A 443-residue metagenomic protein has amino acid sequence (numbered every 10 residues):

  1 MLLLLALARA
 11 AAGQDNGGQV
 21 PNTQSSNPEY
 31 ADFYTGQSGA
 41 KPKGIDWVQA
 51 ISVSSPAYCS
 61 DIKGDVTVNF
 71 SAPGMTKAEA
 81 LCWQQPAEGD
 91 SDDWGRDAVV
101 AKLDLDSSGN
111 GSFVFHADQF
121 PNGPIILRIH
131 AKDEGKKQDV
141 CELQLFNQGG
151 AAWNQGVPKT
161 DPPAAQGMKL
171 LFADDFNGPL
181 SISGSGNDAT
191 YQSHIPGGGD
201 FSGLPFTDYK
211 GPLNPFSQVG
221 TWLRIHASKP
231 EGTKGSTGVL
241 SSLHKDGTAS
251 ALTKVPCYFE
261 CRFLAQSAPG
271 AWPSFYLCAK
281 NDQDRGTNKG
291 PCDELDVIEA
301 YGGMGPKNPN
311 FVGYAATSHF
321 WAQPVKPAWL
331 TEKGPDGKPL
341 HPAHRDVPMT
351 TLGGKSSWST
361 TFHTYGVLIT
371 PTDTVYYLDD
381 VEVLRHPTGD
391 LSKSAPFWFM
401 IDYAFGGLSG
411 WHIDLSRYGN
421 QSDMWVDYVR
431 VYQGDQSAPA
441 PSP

Functional and structural regions predicted by a protein language model:
G17-P73: Short, compositionally biased P/S/T/A/G/V-rich stretches that sit at domain boundaries
F70, A117, P121-H130, Q148-P443: GH16 jelly-roll
A80-Q85, Y376-L378: Conserved aromatic beta-strand anchor motif in extracellular beta-sandwich/beta-rich domains
A87-K102, K137-D139, E382-H386: Surface-exposed loop/edge segments in extracytoplasmic proteins
L105-V114: Aromatic sugar-binding surface patches on proteins that engage polysaccharides or sugar-phosphate polymers
K132-K136: Short, solvent-exposed loop/turn segments at the edges of extracellular beta-sandwich modules
Q138-Q148: Edge beta-strands of extracellular beta-sandwich domains
